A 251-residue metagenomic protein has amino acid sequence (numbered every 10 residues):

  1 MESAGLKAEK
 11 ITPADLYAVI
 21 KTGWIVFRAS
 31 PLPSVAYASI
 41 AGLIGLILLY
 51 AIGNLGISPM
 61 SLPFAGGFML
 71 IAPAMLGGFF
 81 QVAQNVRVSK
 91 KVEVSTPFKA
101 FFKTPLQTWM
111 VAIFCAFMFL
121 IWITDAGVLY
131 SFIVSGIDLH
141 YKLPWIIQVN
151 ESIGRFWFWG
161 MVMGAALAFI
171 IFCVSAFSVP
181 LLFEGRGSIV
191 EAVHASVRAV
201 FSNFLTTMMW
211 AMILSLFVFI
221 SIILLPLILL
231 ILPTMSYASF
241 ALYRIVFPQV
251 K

Functional and structural regions predicted by a protein language model:
M1-K251: Hydrophobic alpha-helical membrane segments
